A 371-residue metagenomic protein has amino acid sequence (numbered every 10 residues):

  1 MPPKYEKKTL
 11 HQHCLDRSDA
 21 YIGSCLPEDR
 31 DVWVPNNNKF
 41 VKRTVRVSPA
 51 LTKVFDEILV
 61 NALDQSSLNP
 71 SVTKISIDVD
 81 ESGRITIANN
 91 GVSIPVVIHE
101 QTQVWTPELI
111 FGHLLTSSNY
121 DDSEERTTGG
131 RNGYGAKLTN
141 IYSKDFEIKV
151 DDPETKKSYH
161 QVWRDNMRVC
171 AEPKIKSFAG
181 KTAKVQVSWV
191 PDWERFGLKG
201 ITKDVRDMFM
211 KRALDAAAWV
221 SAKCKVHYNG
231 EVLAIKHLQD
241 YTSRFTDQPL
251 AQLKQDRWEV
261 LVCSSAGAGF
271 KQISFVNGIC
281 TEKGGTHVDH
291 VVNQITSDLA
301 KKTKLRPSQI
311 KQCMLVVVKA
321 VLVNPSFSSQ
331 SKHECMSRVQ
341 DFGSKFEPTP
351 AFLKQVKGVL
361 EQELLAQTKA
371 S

Functional and structural regions predicted by a protein language model:
M1-D56, L63, I98-E100, T106-H113 (+1 more regions): Bergerat-fold GHKL ATPase/HATPase_c domain
M1-Y5, E81-T106, S117-Q252: GHKL-type ATPase core
S18-V47, N90-V97, S118-G129, V185-D204 (+4 more regions): Short hinge/gating elements
G23-P27, K42-T44, A62-S76, S117-T128 (+5 more regions): Active-site phosphate-binding and catalytic loops of NTP-dependent enzymes
V45-S76, G135-Y142: Conserved ATP-binding N-box helix of the HATPase_c
L51-V60, Q103-Y120, M210-K211, G278-K304 (+1 more regions): A short, contiguous, amphipathic alpha-helix enriched in charged residues
A171-E172, D207-H333: GHKL/Histidine-kinase-like ATPase module
V220, T303-R306, Q340-A370: Flexible helix-coil linker/hinge segments at domain or subdomain boundaries
